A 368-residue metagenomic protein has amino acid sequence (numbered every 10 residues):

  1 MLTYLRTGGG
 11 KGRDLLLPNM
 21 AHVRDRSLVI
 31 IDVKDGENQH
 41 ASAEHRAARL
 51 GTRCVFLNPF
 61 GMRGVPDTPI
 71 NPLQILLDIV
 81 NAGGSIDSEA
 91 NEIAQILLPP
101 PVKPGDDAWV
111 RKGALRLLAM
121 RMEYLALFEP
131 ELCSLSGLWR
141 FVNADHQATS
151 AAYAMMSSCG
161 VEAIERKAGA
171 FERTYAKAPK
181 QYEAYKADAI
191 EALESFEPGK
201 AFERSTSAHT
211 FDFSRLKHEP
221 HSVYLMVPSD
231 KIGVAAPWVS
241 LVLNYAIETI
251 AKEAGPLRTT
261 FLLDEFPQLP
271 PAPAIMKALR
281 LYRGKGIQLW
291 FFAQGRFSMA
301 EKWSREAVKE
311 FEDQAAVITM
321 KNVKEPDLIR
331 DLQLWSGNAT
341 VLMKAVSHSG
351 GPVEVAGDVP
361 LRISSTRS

Functional and structural regions predicted by a protein language model:
L2-I287: P-loop NTPase motor domains
S27-I31, C54-L57, Q288-Q294, V317-N322 (+1 more regions): Short hydrophobic alpha-helical runs that function as membrane-insertion/retention elements
D35-H40, G61-G64, R296-M299, P326-L328 (+1 more regions): Short gly/pro/ser/thr-enriched loop/turn and capping motifs at secondary-structure boundaries
D67-I70, A208-F213, R296, V308 (+2 more regions): Generic secondary-structure boundary/loop-capping signal
D106-K112, K277-L279, A300-S368: P-loop NTPase motor core of the ASCE superfamily
P228, F266, Q294-R296, V323: Histidine- and/or cysteine-centered catalytic micro-motif in compact active-site loops
A235-A246, L263, L289, F297-M299 (+3 more regions): Core nucleotidyl-transferase/polymerase catalytic module
Y282-K302: Sensor-1/coupling segment of RecA-like P-loop NTPase cores
